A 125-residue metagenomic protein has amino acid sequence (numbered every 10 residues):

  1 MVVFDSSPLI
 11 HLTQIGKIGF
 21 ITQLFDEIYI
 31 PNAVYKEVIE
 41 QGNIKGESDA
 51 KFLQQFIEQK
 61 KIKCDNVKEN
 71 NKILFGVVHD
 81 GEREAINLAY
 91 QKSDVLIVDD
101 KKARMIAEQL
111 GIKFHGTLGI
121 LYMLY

Functional and structural regions predicted by a protein language model:
M1-D94, K101, I112: Active-site-proximal, substrate-binding regions of enzyme catalytic domains and RNA-binding/basic surfaces
R104-Y125: Acidic, PIN/NYN-like endoribonuclease modules and their adjacent C-terminal/linker elements
